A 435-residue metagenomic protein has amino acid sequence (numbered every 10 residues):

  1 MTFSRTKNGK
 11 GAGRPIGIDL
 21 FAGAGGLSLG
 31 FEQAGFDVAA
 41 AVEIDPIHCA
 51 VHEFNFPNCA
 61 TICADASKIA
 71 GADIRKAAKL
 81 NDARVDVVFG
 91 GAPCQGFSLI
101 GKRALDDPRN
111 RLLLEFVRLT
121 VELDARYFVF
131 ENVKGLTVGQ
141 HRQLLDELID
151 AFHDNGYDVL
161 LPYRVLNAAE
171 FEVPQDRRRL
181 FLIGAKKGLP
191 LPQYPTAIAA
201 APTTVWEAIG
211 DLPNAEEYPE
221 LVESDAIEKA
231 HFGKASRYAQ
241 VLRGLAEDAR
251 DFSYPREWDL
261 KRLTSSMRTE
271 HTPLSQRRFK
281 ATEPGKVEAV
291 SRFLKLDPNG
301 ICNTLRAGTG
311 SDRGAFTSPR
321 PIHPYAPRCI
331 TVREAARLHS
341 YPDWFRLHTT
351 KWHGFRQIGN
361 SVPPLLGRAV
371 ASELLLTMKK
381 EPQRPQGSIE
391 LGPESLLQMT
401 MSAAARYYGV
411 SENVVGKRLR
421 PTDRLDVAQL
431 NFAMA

Functional and structural regions predicted by a protein language model:
T2-D124, K134-V138, R142-D146, H153: Core alpha/beta nucleotide-donor-binding catalytic domains of modification enzymes
G25, P46, L114, R142-D146 (+6 more regions): A structural signal for well-ordered alpha-helical segments within the folded catalytic domains of diverse enzymes
H52, A197-I198, P321-H323: Histidine-centered active-site/metal-ligand motif
P57, A92-P93, A125, P174 (+2 more regions): Proline-centered helix-kink/hinge sites
D73-D82, L99-K286: Class I S-adenosyl-L-methionine
Q95, L189-P190, S311, F345: Glycine-centered loop/turn positions within well-structured domains that cap or flank conserved ligand/cofactor-binding
K234-A435: C-terminal target-recognition/interaction regions appended to catalytic cores
